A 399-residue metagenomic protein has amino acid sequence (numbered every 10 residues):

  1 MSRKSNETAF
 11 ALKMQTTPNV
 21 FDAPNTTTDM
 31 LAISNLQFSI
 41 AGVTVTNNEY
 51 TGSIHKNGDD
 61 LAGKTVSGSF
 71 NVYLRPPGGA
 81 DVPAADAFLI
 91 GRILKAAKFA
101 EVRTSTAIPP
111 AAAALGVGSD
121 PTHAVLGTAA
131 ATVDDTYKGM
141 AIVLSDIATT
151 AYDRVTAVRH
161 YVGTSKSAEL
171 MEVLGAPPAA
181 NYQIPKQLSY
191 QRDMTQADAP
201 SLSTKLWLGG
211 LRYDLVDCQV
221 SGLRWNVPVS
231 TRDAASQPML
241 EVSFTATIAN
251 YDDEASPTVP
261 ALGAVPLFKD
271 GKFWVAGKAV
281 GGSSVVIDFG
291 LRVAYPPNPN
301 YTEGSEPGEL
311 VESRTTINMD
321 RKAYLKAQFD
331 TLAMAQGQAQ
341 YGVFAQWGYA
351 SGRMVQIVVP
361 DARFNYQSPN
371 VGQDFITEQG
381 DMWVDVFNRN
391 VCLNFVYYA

Functional and structural regions predicted by a protein language model:
M1-A399: Signature of extracytoplasmic/envelope-associated structural regions
